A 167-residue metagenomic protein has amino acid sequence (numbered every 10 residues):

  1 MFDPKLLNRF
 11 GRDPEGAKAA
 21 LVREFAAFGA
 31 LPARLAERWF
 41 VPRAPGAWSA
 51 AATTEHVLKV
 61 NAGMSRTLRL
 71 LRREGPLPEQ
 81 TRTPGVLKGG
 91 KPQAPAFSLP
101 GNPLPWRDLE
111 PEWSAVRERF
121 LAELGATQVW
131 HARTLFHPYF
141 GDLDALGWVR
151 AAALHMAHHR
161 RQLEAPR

Functional and structural regions predicted by a protein language model:
M1, N8, A33-R34, W48-A51 (+5 more regions): General secondary-structure edge motif
M1-G16, G63-A115, T134: Short, helix-capping/interhelical loops that line the mouth of catalytic, cofactor-, or ligand-binding pockets
R9-L35, E55-R66, A151-A157: Alpha-helical bundle segments that constitute or directly flank the non-heme di-iron/ferroxidase center
G11-V22, A47-T54, W106-W113, L146-V149: Amphipathic, non-membrane alpha-helical segments in soluble helical-bundle scaffolds
E24-A26, G85, K91-P92, F120 (+1 more regions): Short, flexible segments with low predicted structural confidence
A30, V116, F120-E123: Amphipathic alpha-helical packing segments from all-alpha helical-bundle domains
R38-P42, L104-R107: Short helix-to-loop capping/linker segments positioned immediately adjacent to catalytic or ligand/cofactor-binding
W39-L87, G125-R167: Short, contiguous alpha-helical
